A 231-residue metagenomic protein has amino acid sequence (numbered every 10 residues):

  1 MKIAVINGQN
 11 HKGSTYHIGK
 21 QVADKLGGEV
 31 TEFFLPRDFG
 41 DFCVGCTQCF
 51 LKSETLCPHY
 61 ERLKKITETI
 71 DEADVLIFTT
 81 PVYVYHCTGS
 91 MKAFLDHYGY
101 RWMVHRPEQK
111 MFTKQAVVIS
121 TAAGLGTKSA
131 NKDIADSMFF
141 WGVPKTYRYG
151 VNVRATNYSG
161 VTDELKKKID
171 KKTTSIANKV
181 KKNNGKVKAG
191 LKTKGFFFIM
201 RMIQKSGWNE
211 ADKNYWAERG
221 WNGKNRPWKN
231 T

Functional and structural regions predicted by a protein language model:
M1-P107, T146, K167-T231: N-terminal beta1-alpha1-beta2 submodule of the flavodoxin-like/Rossmannoid cofactor-binding fold
F42, N157-V161: Structural motif
G89, T127-K132, G160-V161: A short secondary-structure junction signal
P107-G150: Short, glycine-/small-residue-rich phosphate/pyrophosphate-handling segment
N152-T156: Active-site rim beta-loop-alpha module in soluble metabolic enzymes
